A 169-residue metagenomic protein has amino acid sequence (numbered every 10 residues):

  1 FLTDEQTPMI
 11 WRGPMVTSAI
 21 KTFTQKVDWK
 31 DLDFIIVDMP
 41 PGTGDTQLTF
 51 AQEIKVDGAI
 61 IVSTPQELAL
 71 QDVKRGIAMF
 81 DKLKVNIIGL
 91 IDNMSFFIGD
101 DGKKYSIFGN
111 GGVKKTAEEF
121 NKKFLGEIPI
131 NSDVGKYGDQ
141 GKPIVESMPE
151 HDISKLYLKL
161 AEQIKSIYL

Functional and structural regions predicted by a protein language model:
F1-D33, I98-G102, D133-E146: P-loop/Walker-type NTP enzyme "switch/lid" segment
F1-L2, P41-G42, T64-E67, D92-S95 (+1 more regions): Short, ordered loop/turn segments at secondary-structure junctions
I20, M39, Q52, I88 (+1 more regions): Glycine-rich phosphate-binding loops of nucleotide-dependent enzymes
T22-F34, Q47-E67: Inter-motif core of Ras-like GTPase G domains
I36-V37, I91: Hydrophobic residues in beta-strands of the RecA-like P-loop NTPase core, especially within AAA+ ATPase
M39-Q47, L70-D72: Short glycine/serine/threonine-rich phosphate/pyrophosphate-binding segments that cradle anionic phosphate groups
P65-D72, S106-I107: Active-site glycine- and acidic-residue-rich loops that bind and position anionic ligands or nucleotide-like cofactors
I77-L169: C-terminal lobe/tail of nucleotide-utilizing enzymes
